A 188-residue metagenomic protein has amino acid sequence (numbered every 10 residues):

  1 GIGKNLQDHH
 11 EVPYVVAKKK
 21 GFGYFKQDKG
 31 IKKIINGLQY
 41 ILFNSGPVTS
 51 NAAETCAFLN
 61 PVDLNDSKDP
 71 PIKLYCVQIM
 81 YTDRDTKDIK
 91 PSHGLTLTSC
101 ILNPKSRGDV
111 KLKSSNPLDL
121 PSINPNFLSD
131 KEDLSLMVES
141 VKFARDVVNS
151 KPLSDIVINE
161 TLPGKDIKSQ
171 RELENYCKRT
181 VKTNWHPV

Functional and structural regions predicted by a protein language model:
G1-Q39, S45-P47: Glycine-rich loop(s) and the adjacent beta-strand/alpha-helix scaffold that form part
K19-F22, N36-V188: FAD-dependent oxidoreductase catalytic-site/capping-region signature
